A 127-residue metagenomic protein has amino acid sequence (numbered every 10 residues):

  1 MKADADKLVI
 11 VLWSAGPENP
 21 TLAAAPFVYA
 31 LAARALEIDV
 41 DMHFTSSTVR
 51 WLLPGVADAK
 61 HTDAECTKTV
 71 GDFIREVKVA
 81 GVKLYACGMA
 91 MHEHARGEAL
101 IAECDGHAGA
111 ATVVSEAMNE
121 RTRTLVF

Functional and structural regions predicted by a protein language model:
D6-V9, E120-R123: Polar low-complexity intrinsically disordered regions
V11-A24: Short, glycine-rich nucleotide/cofactor-binding loops
A23-L36, M42: Histidine-anchored nucleotide/phosphate-binding helix
R34, K78, M118: Anion (oxyanion) recognition and catalysis
D39-T45, L84-G88: Short internal beta-strands
T48-H61: N-terminal beta-loop-helix "entrance" segment that forms/cooperates in small-molecule cofactor or anionic ligand
D58-G88: A glycine-rich helix N-cap at a beta->alpha junction
D105-A110: Short acidic-hydrophobic, aromatic-tinged amphipathic segments that line or gate anion-handling sites
